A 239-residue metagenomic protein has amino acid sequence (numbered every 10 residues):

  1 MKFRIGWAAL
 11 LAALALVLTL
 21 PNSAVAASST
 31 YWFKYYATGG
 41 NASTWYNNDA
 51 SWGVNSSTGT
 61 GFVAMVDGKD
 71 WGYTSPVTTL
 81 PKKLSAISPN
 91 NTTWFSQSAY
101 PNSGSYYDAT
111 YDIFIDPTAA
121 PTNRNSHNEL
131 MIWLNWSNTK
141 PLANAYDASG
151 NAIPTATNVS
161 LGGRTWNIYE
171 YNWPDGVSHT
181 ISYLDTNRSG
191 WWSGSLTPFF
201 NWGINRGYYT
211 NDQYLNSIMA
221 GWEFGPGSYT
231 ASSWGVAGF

Functional and structural regions predicted by a protein language model:
M1-L10: Bacterial N-terminal signal peptides that target proteins for export
L10-L16: Hydrophobic helical h-region of N-terminal Sec-dependent signal peptides in bacterial secretory/periplasmic proteins
L16-A24: C-terminal segment of classical bacterial N-terminal signal peptides
A27-T74: N-terminal segment immediately downstream of the Sec signal-peptide cleavage site in secreted/extracellular proteins
T60-A64, D70-T74, N102-Y106, A120-R124 (+3 more regions): Short, surface-exposed beta-strand/loop "edge" segments at domain boundaries and coil↔beta transitions
Y73-P154: Extracellular-facing segments of soluble proteins and assemblies that are Gly/Ser/Thr-biased and enriched in aromatics
P121-S195: Short helix-loop boundary/capping segments
T186-F239: Long, compositionally biased interface segments
